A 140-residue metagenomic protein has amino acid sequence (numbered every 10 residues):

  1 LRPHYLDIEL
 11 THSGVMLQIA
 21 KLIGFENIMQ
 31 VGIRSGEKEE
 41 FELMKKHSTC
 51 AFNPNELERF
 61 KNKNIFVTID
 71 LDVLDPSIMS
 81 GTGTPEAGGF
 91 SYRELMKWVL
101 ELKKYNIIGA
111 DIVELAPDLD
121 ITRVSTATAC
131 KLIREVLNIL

Functional and structural regions predicted by a protein language model:
L1-L140: Conserved alpha-helical scaffold segments that buttress catalytic/binding sites
